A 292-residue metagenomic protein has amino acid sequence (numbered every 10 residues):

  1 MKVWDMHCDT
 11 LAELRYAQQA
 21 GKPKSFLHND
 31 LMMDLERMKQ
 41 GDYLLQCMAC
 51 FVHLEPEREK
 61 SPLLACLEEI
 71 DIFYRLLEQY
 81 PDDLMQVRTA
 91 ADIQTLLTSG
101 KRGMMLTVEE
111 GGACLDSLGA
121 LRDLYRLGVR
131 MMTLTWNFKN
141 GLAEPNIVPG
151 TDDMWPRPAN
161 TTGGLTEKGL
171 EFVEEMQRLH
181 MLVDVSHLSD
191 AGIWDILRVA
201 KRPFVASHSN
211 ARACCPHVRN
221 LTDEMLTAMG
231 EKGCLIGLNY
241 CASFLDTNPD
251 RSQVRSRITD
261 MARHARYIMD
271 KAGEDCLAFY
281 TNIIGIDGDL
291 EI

Functional and structural regions predicted by a protein language model:
M1-P158, P216-I292: N-terminal hydrophobic targeting/anchoring segments and the immediately downstream early-domain regions of hydrolases
C8-T10, H187-D190, A211, G285: Short, glycine/acidic-enriched loop or turn micro-motifs at the edges of active sites
A159-S209: Loop-centered beta-sheet repeat module
L188, S209-A211, N239-S243: Histidine- and/or cysteine-centered catalytic micro-motif in compact active-site loops
G192-K232: Aromatic-anchored, glycine/proline-accented short structural segments that stabilize local strand-turns or short
